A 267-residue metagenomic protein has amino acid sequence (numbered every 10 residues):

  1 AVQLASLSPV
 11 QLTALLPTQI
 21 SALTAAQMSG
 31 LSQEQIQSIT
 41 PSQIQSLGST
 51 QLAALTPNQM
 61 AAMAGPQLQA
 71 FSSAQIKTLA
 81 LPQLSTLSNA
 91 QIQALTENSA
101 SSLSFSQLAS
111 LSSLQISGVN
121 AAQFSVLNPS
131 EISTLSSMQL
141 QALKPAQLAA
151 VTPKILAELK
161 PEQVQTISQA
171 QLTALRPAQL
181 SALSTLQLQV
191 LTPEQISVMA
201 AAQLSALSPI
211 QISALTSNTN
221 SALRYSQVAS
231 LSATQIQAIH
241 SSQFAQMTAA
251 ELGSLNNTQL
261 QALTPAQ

Functional and structural regions predicted by a protein language model:
A1-Q267: General marker for long, soluble alpha-helical cores
